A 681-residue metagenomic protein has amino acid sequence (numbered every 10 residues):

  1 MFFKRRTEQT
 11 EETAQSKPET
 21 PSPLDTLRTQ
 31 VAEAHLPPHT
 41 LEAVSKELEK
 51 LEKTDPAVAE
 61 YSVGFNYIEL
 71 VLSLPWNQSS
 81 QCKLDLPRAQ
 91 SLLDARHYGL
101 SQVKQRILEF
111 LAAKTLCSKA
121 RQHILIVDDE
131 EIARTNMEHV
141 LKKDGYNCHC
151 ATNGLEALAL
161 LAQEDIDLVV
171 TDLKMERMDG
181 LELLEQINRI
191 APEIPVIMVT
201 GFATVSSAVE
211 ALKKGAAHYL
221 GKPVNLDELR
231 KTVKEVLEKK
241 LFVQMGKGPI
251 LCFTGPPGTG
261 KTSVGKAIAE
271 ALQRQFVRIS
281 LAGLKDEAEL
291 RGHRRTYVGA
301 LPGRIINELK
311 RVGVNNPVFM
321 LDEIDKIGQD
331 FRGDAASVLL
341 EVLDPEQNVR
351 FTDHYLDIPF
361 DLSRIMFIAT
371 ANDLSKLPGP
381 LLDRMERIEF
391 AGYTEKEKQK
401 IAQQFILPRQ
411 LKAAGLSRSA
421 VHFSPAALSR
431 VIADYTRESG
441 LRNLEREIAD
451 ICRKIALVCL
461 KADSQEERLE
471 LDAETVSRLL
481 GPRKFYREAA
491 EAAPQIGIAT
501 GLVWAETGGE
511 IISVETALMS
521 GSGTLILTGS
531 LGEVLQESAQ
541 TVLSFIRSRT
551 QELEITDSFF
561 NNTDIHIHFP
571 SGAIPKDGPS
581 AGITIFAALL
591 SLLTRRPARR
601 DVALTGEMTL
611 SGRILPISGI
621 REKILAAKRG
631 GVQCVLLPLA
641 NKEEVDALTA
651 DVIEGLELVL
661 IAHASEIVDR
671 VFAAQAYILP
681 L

Functional and structural regions predicted by a protein language model:
M1-R121: Extended, charged alpha-helical coiled-coil/arm scaffolds that mediate oligomerization and mechanical coupling in large
N153-E156, D179-E182: Acidic catalytic/metal-coordinating carboxylates
E164-V170, I197: Active-site beta3 strand of CheY-like receiver
M175, K398: Receiver (REC) domain active-site loop signature in two-component systems and cognate sites in sensor histidine kinases
L251-R278: Walker A/P-loop
R442, E447-S548: C-terminal engagement/docking regions of AAA+ P-loop ATPases
Q495, A499-T500, G508-L681: Peripheral, non-AAA+ core regions of ATP-driven protein-machinery
